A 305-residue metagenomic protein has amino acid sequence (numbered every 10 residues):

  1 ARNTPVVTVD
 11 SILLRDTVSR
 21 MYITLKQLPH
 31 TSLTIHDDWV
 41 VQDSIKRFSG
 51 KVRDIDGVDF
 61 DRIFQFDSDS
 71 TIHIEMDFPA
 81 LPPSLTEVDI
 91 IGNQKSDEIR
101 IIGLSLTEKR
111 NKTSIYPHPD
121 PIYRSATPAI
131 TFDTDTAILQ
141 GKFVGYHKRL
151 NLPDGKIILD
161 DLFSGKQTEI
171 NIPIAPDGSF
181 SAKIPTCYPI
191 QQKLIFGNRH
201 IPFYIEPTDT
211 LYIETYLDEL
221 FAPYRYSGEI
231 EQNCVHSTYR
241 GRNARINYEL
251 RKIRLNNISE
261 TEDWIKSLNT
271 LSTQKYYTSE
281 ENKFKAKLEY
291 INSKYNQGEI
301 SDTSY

Functional and structural regions predicted by a protein language model:
A1-D16, F48, D54-V58: Low-complexity, acidic Ser/Thr/Pro/Gly-rich terminal tails and inter-domain linkers that flank the onset of structured
V9-S11, D61-D67, D77-F78, P128 (+2 more regions): Beta-strand-rich interaction surfaces with strong enrichment in secreted/lumenal proteins
D16-Q27: Short, well-ordered beta-strand segments enriched in hydrophobic/aromatic residues
S19-M21, I72-I74, D135-L139: Structural beta-strand segments of beta-rich domains
L25-D67: The feature marks short-to-medium sequence segments in extracytoplasmic or secretory-pathway proteins
K51-V88, N93-K95: Short, solvent-exposed, Trp/other aromatic-anchored flexible loops in extracytoplasmic proteins
S105-E299: A non-transmembrane, solvent-exposed segment enriched in polar/low-complexity residues
